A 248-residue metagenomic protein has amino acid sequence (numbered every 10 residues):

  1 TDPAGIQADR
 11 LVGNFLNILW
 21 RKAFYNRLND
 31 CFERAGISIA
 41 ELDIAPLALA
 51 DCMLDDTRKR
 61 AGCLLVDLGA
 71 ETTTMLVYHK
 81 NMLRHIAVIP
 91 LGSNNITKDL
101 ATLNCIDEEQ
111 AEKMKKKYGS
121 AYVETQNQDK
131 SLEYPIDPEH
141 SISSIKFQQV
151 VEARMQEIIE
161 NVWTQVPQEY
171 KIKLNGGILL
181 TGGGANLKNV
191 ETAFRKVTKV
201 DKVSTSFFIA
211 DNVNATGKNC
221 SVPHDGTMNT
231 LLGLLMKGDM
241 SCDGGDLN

Functional and structural regions predicted by a protein language model:
T1-L64, L83-R84, E108, G119-Q148 (+2 more regions): Nucleotide/phosphate-binding catalytic cleft detector across ATP-hydrolyzing and phosphate-transferring enzymes
D9, L54-T57, L64-L68, M75-L76 (+3 more regions): Replace "in large, NTP-powered and nucleic-acid-processing enzymes" with "in large, NTP-powered factors and other
K22-Y25, L47, Y78-W163, P167 (+4 more regions): Phosphate-binding glycine-rich/basic clefts of nucleotide- and phosphate-handling proteins, predominantly
L42, H85-A87, K199-F207: Short hydrophobic/aromatic-enriched beta-strand-loop microsegments
D56-H85, L100, L234: Gly/Thr-rich phosphate-binding beta-strand-loop-beta motif of the actin/hexokinase/Hsp70
R84-H85, K98, G176, N214-S221: Short beta-alpha connecting loops at secondary-structure transitions that line or flank enzyme active sites
T164-I178, L187-S206, S241-D243: ATP-binding/phosphotransfer module of carbohydrate and carboxylate kinases, centering on a glycine-rich
S206-L247: Glycine-rich phosphate-binding/hydrolytic loop that grips phosphoryl groups
